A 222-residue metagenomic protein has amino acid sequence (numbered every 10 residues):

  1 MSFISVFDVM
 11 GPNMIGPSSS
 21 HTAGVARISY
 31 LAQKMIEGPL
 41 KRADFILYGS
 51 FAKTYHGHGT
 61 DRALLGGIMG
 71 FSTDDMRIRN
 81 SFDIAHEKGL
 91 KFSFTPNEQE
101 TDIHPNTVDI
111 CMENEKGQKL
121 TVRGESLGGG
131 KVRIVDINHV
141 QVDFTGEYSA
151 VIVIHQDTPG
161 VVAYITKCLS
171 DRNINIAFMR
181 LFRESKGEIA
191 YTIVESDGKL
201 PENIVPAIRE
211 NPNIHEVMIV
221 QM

Functional and structural regions predicted by a protein language model:
M1-V6, E37-K41: Acidic-glycine-rich active-site phosphate/pyrophosphate-binding loop
D8-V9, R27-M35, A63, G67 (+5 more regions): Alpha-helical scaffold segments in soluble metabolic enzymes
G11-S29: Conserved phosphate/anionic-ligand binding catalytic regions in large, soluble enzymes, centered on
I15, L31-G38, M69-T73, E87-K91 (+4 more regions): Generic secondary-structure signature for well-ordered alpha-helical cores
I36, L40-R42, L47-F51, G117: Active-/binding-site microenvironments in catalytic and ligand-binding cores
D44, Y48-E87: A structural-propensity feature for long, helix-poor, extended segments
M69-L120: Contiguous domain-boundary segments centered on the initiation and propagation of an alpha-helix
F92-P96, V122-M222: A conserved regulatory-domain signal marking ACT and ACT-like small-molecule sensing domains and adjacent regulatory
